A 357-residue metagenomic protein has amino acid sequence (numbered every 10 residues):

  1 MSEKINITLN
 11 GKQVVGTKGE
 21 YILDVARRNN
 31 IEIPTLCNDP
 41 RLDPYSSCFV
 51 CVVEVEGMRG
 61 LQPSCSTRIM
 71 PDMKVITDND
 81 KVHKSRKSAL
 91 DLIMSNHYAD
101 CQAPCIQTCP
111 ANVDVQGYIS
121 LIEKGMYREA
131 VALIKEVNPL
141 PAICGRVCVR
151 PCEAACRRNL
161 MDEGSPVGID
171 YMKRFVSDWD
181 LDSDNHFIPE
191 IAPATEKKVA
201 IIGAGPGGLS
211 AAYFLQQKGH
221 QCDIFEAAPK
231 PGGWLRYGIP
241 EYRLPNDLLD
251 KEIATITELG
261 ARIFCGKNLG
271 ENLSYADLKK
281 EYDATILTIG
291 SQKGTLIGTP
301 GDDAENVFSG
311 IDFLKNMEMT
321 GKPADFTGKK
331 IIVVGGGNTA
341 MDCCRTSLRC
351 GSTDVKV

Functional and structural regions predicted by a protein language model:
S2-K198, N246, T285-D303, A324 (+1 more regions): Ferredoxin-type iron-sulfur electron-transfer modules and their immediate structural context
N29, K218, L259, E281 (+1 more regions): Conserved dinucleotide-binding and phosphotransfer motif residues
D80, K84, P166-V167, G238-I263 (+1 more regions): N-terminal glycine-rich dinucleotide-binding loop that anchors FAD/FMN and/or NAD(P) in oxidoreductases
V131-V137, M172, L235-A284: N-terminal Rossmann-like dinucleotide/flavin-binding domain of flavoprotein oxidoreductases that bind FAD/FMN
I202-F225, C265-S274, K293-T295, F313-V357: Rossmann-like dinucleotide/flavin-binding elements
A228-K230: Residues in the short beta-alpha loop(s) of Rossmann-like NAD(P)-binding domains
D283, E305, K329: Conserved acidic residues
L287-T288, S309, V333: Redox-cofactor binding/interface segments in oxidoreductases and associated redox assembly factors
